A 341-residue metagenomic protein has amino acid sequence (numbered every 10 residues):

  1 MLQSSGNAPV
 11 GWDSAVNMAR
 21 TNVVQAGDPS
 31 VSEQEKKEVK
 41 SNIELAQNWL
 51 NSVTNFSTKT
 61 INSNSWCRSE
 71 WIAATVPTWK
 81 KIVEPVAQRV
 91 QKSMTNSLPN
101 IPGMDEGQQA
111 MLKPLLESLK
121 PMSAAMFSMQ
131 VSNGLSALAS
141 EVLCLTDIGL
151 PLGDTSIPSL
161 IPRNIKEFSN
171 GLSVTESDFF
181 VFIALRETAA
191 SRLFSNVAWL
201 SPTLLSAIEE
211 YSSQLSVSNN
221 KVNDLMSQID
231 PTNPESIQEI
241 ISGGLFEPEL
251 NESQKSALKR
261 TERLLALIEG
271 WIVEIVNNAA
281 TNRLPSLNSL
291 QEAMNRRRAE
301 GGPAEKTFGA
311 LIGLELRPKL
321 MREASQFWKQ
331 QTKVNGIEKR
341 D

Functional and structural regions predicted by a protein language model:
M1-P85, R322, Q326, Q330 (+1 more regions): N-terminal low-structure segments adjacent to metalloprotease catalytic domains across cellular compartments
V39-R163: Auxiliary, metal-adjacent structural segments of Zn-dependent hydrolase domains
K59-S65, A198-A207, S286-S289: Short, glycine/acidic-rich hinge or "gate" loops at secondary-structure transitions that mediate conformational
A125-T146, L193-F246, S256-R283: Post-HExxH zinc-binding segment in Zn-dependent metallohydrolases
P151-K166, N233-N251: A short mid-domain helix/strand-loop element embedded in enzyme catalytic domains that forms or borders the active-site
I165-L185: Short pre-active-site segment immediately N-terminal to the catalytic Zn-binding motif
F179-N196, W328: Active-site recognition of the HExxH zinc-binding catalytic motif
E247-D341: Pan-zinc metallopeptidase signature
